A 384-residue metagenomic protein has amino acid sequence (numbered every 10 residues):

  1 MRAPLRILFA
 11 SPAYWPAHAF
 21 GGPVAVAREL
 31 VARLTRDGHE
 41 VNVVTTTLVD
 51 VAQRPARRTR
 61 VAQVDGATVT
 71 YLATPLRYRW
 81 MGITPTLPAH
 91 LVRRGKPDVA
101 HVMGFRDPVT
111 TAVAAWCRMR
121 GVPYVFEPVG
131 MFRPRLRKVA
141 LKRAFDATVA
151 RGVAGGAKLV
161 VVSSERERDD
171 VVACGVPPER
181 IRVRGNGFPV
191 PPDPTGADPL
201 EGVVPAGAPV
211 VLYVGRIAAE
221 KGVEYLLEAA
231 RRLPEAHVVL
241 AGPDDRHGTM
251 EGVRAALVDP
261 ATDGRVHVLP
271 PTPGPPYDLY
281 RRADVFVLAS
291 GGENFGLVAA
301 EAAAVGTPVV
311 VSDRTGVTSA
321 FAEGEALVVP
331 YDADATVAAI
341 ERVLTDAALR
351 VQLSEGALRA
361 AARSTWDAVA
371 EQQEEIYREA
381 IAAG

Functional and structural regions predicted by a protein language model:
T47, R166, G187: Carbohydrate-associated surface elements
V49-D50, F188, V214, H237-G252: Glycosyltransferase donor-sugar binding loop
P123-V125, R133-G156, V161: Nucleotide-sugar donor phosphate/pyrophosphate-binding loop at the beta->alpha transition of glycosyltransferases
M250-P271: Nucleotide-activated donor-binding/catalytic signature segment of Leloir-type glycosyltransferases, i.e., the conserved
P271-T272, D278-A283: Short alpha-helical donor nucleotide-sugar binding micro-motif in glycosyltransferases
G291: Aromatic "clamp/platform" in nucleotide-sugar-dependent glycosyltransferases that forms part of the donor/acceptor
P308-V311: Short hydrophobic beta-strand element within catalytic cores of glycosyltransferases and related nucleotide-activated
E323-D334, R342-A348: Conserved acidic donor-binding segment of nucleotide-sugar-dependent glycosyltransferases
